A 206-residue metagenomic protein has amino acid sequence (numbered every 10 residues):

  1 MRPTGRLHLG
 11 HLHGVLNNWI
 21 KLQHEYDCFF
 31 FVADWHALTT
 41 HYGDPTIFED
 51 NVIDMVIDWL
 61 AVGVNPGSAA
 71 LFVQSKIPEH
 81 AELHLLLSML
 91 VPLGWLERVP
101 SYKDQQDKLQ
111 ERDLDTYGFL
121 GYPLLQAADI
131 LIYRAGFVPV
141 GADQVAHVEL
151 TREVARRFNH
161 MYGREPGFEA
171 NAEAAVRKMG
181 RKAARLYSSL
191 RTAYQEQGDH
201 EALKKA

Functional and structural regions predicted by a protein language model:
R2, H36-A37, Y133-V138: A broad detector of the eukaryotic-type serine/threonine protein kinase catalytic domain
P3-A128, V148-E149, E153-A155: N-terminal Rossmann-like or analogous alpha/beta NTP/dinucleotide-binding catalytic cores that position adenine
K103-A206: Active-site cores that bind ATP or allylic diphosphates and position pyrophosphate for catalysis
